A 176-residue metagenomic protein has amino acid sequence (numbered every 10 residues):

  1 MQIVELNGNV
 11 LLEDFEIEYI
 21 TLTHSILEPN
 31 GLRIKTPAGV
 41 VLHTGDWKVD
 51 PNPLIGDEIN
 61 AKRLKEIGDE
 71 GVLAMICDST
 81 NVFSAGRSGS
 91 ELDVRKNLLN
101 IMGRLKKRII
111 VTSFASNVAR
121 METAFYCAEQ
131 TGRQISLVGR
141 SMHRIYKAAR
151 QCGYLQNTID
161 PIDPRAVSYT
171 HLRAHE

Functional and structural regions predicted by a protein language model:
M1-L172: His/Asp/Glu-rich metal-coordinating catalytic cores of metallo-dependent phosphodiesterases/hydrolases acting on
A174-E176: A short, hydrophobic C-terminal helix/tail in secreted or cell-surface proteins
